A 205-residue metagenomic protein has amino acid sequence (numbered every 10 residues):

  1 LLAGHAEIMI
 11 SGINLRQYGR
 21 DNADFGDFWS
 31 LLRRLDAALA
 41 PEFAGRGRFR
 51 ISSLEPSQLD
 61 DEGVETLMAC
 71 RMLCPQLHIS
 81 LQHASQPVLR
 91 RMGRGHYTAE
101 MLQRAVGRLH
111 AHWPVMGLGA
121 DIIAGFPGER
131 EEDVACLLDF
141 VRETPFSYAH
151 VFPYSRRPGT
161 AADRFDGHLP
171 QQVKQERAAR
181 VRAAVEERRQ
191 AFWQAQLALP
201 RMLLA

Functional and structural regions predicted by a protein language model:
L2-E131, R142: Conserved SAM/AdoMet-binding glycine-rich loop
F28, D60-D61, D133-A135, A183-R189: Short amphipathic alpha-helical surface micro-motifs
W29, R33, Q103, A135 (+1 more regions): Generic alpha-helical structural signal
L77-I79, A149, A205: OB-fold and OB-like beta-barrel modules that bind single-stranded nucleic acids
H112, F140, A184, R188: Short alpha-helical functional segments enriched in proximate histidine and acidic residues
E131-E132, L138-A178: C-terminal, non-catalytic macromolecule-binding modules
R164-A205: Terminal RNA-binding accessory module
